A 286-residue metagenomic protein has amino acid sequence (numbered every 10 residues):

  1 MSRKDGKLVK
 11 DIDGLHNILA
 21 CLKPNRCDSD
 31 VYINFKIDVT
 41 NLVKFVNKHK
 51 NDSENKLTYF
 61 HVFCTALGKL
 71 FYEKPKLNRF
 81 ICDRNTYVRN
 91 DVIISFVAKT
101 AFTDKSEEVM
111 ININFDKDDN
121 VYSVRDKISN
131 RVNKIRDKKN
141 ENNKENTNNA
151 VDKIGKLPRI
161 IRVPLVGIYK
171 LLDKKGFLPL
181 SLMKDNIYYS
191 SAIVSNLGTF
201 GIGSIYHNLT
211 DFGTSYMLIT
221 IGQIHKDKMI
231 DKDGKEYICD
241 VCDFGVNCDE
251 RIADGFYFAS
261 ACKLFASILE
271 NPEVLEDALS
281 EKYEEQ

Functional and structural regions predicted by a protein language model:
M1-Q286: C-terminal catalytic/motor cores of large multi-domain enzyme assemblies
